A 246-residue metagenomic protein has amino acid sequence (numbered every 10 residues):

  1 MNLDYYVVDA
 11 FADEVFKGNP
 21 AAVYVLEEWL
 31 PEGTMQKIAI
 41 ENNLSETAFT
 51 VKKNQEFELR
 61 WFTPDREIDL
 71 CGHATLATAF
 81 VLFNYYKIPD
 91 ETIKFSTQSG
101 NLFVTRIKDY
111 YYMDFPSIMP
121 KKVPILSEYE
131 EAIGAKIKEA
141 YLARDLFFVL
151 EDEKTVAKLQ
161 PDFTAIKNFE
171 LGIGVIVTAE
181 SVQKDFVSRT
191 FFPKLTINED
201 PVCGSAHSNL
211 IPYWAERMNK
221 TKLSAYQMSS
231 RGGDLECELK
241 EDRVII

Functional and structural regions predicted by a protein language model:
M1-L70, L76-I246: Active-site proximal loop and beta-alpha junction motif in alpha/beta enzyme cores
